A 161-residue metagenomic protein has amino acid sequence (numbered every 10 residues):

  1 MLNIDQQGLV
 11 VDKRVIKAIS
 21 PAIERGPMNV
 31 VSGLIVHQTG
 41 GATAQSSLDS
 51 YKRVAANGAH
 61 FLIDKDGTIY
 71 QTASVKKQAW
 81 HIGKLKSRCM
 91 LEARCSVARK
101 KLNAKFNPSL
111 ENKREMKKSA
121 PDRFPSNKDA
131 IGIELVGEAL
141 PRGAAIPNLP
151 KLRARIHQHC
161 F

Functional and structural regions predicted by a protein language model:
L2-F161: Active-site-adjacent loop/helix surface patches within enzyme catalytic domains that shape the substrate-binding cleft
